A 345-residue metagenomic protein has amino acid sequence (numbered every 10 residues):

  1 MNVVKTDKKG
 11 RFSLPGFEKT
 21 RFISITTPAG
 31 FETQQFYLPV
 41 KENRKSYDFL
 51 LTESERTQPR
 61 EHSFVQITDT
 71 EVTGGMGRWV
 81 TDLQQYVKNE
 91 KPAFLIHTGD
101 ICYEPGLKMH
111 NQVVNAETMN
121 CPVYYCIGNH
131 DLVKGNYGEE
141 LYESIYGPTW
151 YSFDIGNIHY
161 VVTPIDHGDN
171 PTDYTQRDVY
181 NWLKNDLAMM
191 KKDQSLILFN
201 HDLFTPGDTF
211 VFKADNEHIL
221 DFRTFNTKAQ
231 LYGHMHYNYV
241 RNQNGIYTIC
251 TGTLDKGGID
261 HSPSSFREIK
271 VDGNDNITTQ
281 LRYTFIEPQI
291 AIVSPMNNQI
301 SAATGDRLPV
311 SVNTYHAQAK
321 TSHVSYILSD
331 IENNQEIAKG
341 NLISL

Functional and structural regions predicted by a protein language model:
N2-R11: Short, acidic Ser/Thr/Gly-rich low-complexity loop/linker segments typical of extracellular and cell-surface proteins
S13-F22: Short Pro-Gly-centered beta-turn/loop motif in secreted/extracellular proteins
F22-M109: N-terminal active-site segment of His-dependent metallophosphoesterases
T27-N43, L107-M190, D215-A229, Y237-G273: Extended active-site neighborhood of metal-dependent phosphoesterases/phosphodiesterases
D69, G99-D100, G128-N129, H201 (+1 more regions): Active-site glycine-centered loops adjacent to acidic/histidine catalytic or metal-binding residues that shape
Q85-F94, N170-T248, I300-V312, H316-I327: His/acidic metal-ligating clusters that form di-metal
I246-H316, K320-S325: Binuclear metal-dependent phosphoesterase catalytic core
S311, S322-L345: Long, low-complexity serine/threonine/glycine- and acidic-rich segments characteristic of extracellular
